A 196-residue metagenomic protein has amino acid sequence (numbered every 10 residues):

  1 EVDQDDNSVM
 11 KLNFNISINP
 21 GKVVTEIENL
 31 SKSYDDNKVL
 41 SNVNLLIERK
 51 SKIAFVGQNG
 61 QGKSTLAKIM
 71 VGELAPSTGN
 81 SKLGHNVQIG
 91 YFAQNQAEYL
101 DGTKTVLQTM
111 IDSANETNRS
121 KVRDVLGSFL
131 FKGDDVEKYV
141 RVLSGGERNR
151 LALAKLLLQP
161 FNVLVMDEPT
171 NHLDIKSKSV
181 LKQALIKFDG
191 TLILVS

Functional and structural regions predicted by a protein language model:
V2-V24: ABC-family P-loop ATPase nucleotide-binding domain
S17-S196: ABC ATP-binding cassette signature C-motif
